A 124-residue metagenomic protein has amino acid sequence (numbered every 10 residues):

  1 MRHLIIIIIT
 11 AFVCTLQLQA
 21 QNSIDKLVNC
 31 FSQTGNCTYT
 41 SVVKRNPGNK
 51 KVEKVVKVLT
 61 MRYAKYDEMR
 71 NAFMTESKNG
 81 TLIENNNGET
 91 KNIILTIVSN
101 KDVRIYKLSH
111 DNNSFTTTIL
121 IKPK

Functional and structural regions predicted by a protein language model:
M1-D25: Bacterial Sec-dependent N-terminal signal peptides
L4, V56-L59, Y106: Small/flexible residues
L18-M61: N-terminal export/targeting and maturation segments
Q21, P123-K124: Short, solvent-exposed mixed-charge patches
R45-T90: Mature extracytoplasmic domains of secretory-pathway proteins
N87-S99: Surface-exposed, well-ordered secondary-structure segments
I97-S99, V103-P123: Short, exposed beta-strand-loop hairpins at the edges of beta-sheets in extracellular/periplasmic proteins
